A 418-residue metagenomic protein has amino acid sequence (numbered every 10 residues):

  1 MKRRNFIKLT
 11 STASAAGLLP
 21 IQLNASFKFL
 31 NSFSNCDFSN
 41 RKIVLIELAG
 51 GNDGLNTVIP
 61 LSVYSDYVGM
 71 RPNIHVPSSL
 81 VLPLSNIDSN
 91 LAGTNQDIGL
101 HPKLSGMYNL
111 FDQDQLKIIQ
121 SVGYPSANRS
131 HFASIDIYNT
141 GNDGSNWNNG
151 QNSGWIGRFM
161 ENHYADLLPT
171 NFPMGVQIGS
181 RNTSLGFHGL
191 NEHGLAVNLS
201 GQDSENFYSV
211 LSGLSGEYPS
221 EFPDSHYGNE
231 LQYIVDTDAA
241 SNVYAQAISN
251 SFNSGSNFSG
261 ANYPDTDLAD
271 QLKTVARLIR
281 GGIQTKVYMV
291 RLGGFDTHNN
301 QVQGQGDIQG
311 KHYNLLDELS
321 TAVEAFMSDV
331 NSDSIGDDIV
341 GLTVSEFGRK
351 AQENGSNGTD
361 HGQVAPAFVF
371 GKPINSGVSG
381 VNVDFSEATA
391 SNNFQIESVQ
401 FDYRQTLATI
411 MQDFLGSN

Functional and structural regions predicted by a protein language model:
K2-T321, A325-S332, Q352, P366-N418: Feature for exported/extracytoplasmic and membrane-associated proteins, marking the mature portion
T285-V287, G336-D338, V344, G362-A365: Active-site lining segments that contact anionic ligands and/or coordinate catalytic metals
V323, V330-G355: Metal-dependent active-site segment of extracytoplasmic phospho-/sulfohydrolases and closely related
N354-G358, G362: Histidine/acidic-residue-rich catalytic or RNA/ligand-binding cores of hydrolases and nuclease-related proteins
